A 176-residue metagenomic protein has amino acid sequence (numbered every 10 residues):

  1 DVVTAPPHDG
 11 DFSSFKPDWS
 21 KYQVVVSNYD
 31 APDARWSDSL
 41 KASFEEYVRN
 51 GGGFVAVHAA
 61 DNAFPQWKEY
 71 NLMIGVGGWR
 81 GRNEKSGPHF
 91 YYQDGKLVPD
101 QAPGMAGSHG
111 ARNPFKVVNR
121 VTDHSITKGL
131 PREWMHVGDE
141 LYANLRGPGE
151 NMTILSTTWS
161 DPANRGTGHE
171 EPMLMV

Functional and structural regions predicted by a protein language model:
D1-Y22: Aromatic-Pro/Gly-enriched surface loop or interdomain linker that acts as a lid/target-recognition segment
V2-A5, Q23-N28, V48, G53-H58 (+4 more regions): Structural recognition of the beta-strand scaffold that forms the well-ordered cores of secreted hydrolase catalytic
H8-F12, D30-R35, F54, A60-F64 (+3 more regions): Solvent-exposed loop/turn segments at secondary-structure junctions within structured extracellular/periplasmic domains
D11-S14, K41-A42, E140-Y142, P172-M173: A generic local structural motif
F15, A34-S37, G168: A conditional alpha-helix N-cap/helix-loop micro-motif detector
P17-K21, V48-N50, F64, R146-G149 (+1 more regions): Extracellular/periplasmic catalytic domains that process cell-envelope and extracellular macromolecules
A34-S125: A glycine-rich, often tryptophan-bearing local segment used as a flexible ligand/cofactor-contacting loop or short
H89-V176: Catalytic beta-strand/loop cores that center a nucleophilic Ser/Cys/Thr and support acyl-enzyme chemistry
